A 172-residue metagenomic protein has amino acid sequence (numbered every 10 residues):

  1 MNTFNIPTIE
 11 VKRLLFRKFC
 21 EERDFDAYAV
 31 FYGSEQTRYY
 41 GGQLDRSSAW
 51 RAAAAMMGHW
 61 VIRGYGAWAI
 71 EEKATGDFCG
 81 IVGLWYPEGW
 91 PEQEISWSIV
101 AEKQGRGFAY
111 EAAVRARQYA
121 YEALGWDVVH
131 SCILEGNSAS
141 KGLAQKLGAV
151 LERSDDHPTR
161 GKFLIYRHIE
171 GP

Functional and structural regions predicted by a protein language model:
M1-Y39, A54, G58, A67-P172: Acyl-donor (CoA/ACP) binding surface of acyl/acetyltransferases
G41-L44: Donor nucleotide-sugar recognition loop
R46-G64: Active-site rim helix/loop that mediates acceptor-substrate recognition in acyltransferases
